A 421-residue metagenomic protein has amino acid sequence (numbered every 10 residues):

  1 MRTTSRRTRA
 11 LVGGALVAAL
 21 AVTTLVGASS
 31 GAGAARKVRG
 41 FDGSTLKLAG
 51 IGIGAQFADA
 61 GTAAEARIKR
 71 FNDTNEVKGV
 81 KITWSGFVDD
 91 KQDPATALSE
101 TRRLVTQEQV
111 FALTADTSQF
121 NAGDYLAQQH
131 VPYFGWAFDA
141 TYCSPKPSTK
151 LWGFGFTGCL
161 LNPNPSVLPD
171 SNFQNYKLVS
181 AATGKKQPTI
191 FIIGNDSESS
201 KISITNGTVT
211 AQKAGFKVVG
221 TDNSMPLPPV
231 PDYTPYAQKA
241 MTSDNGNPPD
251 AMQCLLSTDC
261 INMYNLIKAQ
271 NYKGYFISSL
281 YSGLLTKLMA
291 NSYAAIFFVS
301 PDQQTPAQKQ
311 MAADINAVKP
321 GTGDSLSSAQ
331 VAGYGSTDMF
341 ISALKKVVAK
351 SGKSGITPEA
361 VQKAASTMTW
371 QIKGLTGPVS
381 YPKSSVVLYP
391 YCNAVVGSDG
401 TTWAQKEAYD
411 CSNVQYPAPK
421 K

Functional and structural regions predicted by a protein language model:
M1-A18: N-terminal export and membrane-targeting signals
V22-R39: C-terminal region of N-terminal signal peptides and the immediate post-cleavage residues of exported proteins
A35-R36, Q56-E65, N75-S148, S224-T234 (+1 more regions): Beta-alpha junction/loop-to-helix N-cap segments that form part of ligand/metal-binding clefts
K37-A66, F87-P94, N195-I202, S325-V331: Extracytoplasmic "Venus flytrap"
E65-V77, R102-V110, A127-V131, K177-A181 (+8 more regions): Sec-exported extracytoplasmic/periplasmic mature domains
V110-D222, K273-A294: Extracytoplasmic ligand/sensor domains, especially the bilobed periplasmic-binding protein
G158-C159, L266-G335, D410-S412: Extracellular/periplasmic periplasmic-binding protein-like sensory domains
T322-Q330, I341-A404: Segments of small-molecule ligand-sensing domains
